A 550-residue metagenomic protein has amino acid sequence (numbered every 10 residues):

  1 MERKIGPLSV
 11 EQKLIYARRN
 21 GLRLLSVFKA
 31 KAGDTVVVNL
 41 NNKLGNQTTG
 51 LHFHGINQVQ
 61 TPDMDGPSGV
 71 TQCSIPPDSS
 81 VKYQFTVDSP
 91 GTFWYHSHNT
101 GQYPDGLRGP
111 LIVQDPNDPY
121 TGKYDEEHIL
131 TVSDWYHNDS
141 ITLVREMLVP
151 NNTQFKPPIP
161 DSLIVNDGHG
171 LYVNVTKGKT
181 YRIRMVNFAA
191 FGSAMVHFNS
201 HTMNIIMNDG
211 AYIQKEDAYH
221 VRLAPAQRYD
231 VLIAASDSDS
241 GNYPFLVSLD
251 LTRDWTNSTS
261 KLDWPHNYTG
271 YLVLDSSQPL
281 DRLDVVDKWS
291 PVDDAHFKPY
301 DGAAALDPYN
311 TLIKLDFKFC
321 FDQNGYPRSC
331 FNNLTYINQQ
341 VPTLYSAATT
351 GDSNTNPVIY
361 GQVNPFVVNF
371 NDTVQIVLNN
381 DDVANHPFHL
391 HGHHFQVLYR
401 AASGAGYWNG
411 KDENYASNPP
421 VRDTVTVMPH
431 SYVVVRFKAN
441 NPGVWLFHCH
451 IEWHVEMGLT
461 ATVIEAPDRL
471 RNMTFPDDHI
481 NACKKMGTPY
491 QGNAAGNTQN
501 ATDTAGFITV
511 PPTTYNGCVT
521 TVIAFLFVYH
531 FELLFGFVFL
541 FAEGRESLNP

Functional and structural regions predicted by a protein language model:
M1-S80, G122-D125, N152-Y181, D307-K314 (+3 more regions): N-terminal, post-signal-peptide metal-ligating segments of extracellular/periplasmic oxidoreductases, dominated by
V38, L51, S97, L130 (+6 more regions): Divalent metal-coordination and catalytic microenvironments
L40-G45, M185-A189, V377-D382: Asparagine-centered strand-capping/turn motif at beta-strand->loop junctions
G45-Q47, Q58, G66-T121, D125 (+3 more regions): Extracellular/periplasmic metallocenter environments
T61-P76, T131-V132, D139-S140, R145-L306 (+2 more regions): Histidine- and aromatic-rich segments of cupredoxin/plastocyanin-like copper-binding domains
N199-I213, D381-A416, N441, E452-M457 (+1 more regions): Active/binding-pocket-proximal capping segment
A224, L251-N379, H393-Y432, A466-K484: Catalytic lobes of large eukaryotic enzymes
L534-P550: Transmembrane-helix exit/juxtamembrane "anchor" motif
